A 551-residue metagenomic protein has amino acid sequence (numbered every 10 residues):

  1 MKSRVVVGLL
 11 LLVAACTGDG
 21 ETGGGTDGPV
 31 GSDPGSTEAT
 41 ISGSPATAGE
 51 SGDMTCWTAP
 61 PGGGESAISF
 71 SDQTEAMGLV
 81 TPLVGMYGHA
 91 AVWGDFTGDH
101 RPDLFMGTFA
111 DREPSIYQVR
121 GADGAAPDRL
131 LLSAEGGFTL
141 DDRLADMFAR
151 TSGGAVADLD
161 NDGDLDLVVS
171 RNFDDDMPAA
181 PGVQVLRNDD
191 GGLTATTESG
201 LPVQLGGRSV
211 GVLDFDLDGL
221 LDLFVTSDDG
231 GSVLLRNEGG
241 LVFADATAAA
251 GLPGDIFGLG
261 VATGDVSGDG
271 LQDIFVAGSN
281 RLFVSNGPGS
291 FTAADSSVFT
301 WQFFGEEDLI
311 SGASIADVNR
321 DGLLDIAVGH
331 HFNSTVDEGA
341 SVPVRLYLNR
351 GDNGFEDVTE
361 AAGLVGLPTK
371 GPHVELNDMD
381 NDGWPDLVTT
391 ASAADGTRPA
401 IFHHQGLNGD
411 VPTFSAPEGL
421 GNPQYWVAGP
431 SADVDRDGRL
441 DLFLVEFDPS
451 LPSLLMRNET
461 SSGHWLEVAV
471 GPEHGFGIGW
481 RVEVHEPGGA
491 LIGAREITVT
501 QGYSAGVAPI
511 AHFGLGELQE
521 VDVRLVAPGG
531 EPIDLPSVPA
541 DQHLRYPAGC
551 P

Functional and structural regions predicted by a protein language model:
V13-G62: Ser/Thr-rich, Pro/Gly/Ala-heavy low-complexity intrinsically disordered linkers and tails of secreted extracellular
C56-Q73, E113-D141, M177-T196, G231-A246 (+4 more regions): Beta-propeller blade repeat segments, especially FG-GAP/WD-type strand-to-loop junctions in 6- to 7-bladed propeller
M77, T81, F291, D410-P551: Gly/Ser/Thr/Pro-enriched helix-cap/hinge segments flanking short amphipathic alpha-helices
M77-E113: Beta-strand-rich domains and repeat architectures in extracellular enzymes and scaffolds, especially beta-propellers
G78-A91, L144-A155, S199-G211, G251-A262 (+7 more regions): Repeat-based blade/solenoid architectures
G94-T97, R101, A134, A157-D164 (+13 more regions): Calcium-coordinating acidic loop motifs
L104-T108, L167-R171, L223-S227, I274-G278 (+4 more regions): Hydrophobic beta-strand segments that make up the repeating blades of beta-propeller and related beta-repeat
T197-L235, D245-T247, P253-F283, D295-S297 (+2 more regions): Solenoidal tandem-repeat scaffolds enriched in leucines and small polar residues
